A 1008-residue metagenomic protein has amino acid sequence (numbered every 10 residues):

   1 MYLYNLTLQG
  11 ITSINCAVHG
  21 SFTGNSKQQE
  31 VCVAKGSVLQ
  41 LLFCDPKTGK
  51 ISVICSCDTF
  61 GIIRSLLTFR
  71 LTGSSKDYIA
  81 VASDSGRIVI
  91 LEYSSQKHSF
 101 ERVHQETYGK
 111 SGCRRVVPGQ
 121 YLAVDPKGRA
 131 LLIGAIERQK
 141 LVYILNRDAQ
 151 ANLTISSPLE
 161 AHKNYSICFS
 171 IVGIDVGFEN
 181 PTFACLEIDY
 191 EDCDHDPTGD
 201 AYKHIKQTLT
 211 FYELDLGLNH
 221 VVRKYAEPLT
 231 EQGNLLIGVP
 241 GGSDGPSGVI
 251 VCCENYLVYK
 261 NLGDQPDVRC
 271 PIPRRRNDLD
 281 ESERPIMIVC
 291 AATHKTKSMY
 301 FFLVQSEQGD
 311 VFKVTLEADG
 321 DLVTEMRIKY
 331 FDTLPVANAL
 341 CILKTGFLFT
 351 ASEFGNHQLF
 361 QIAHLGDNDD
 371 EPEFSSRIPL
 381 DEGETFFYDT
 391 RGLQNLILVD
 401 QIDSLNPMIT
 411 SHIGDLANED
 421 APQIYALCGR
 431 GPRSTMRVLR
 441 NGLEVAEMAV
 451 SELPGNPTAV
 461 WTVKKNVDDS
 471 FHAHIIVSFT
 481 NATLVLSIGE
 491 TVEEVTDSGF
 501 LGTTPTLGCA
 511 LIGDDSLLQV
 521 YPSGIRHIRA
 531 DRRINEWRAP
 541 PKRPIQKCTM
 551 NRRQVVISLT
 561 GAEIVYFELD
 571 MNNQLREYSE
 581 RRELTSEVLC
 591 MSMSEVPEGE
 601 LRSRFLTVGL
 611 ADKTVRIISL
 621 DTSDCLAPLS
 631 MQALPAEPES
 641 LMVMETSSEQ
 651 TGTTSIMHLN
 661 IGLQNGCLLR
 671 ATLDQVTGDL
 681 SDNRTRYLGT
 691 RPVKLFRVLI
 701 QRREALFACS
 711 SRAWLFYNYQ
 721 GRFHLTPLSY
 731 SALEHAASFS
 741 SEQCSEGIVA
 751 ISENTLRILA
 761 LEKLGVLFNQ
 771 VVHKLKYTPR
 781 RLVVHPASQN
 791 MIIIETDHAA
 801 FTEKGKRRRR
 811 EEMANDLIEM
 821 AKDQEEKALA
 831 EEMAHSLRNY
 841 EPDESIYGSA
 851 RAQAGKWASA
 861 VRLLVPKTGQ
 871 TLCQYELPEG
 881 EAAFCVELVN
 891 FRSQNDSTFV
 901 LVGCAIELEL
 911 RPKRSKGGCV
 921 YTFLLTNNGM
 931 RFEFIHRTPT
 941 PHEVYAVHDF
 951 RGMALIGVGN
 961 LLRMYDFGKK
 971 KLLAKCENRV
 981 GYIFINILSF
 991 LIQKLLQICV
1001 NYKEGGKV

Functional and structural regions predicted by a protein language model:
M1-V1008: Large eukaryotic, non-enzymatic subunits of multiprotein complexes that serve as scaffolds/tethers, characterized by
